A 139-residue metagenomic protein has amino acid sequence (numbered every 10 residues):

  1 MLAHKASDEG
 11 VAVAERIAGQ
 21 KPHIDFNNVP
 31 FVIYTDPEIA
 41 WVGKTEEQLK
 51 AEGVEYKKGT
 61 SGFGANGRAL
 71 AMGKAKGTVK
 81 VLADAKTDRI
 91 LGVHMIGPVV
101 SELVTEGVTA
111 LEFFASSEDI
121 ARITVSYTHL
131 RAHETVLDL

Functional and structural regions predicted by a protein language model:
M1, K5, E9, E102-T105: An amphipathic alpha-helix/helix-turn recognition signal
K5-D25: Internal hydrophobic alpha-helix adjacent to the cofactor/substrate pocket in enzyme cavities
A18, V29, Y34-T45, K50-R131: Flexible, glycine-rich terminal cap/loop adjacent to redox cofactors in electron-transfer oxidoreductases
K21-P22, Y56-K57, V136: Secondary-structure boundary/capping signal
A132-L139: Single conserved hydrophobic/aromatic residue that forms the stacking wall/gate of nucleotide- or nucleobase-binding
